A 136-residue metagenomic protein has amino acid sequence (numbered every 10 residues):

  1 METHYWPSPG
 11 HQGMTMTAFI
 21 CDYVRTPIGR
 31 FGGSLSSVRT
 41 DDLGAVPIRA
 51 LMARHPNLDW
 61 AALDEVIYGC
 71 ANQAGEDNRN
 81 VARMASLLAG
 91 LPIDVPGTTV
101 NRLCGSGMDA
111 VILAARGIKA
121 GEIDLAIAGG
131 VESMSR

Functional and structural regions predicted by a protein language model:
H4-R49, S106, A110-R136: Conserved beta-strand-centric core segments of catalytic alpha/beta enzyme folds
Y23-V24, H55, C70-A71, A89 (+1 more regions): Fold-independent oxyanion-binding glycine-rich loops and adjacent beta-strand/coil segments at enzyme active sites
V38, C70-I123, R136: Conserved catalytic cysteine-centered active-site region of acyl-thioester-dependent Claisen-condensing enzymes
R49-A50, C70: Small-residue-rich anion-binding loops in enzyme active sites
A50-D64: Phosphate/pyrophosphate-binding loops at sites that engage ATP/ADP/AMP, CoA/4′-phosphopantetheine, polyphosphate
W60-G69, P96-N101, A126-V131: Beta-strand segments within the central parallel beta-sheet cores of soluble alpha/beta enzyme folds
